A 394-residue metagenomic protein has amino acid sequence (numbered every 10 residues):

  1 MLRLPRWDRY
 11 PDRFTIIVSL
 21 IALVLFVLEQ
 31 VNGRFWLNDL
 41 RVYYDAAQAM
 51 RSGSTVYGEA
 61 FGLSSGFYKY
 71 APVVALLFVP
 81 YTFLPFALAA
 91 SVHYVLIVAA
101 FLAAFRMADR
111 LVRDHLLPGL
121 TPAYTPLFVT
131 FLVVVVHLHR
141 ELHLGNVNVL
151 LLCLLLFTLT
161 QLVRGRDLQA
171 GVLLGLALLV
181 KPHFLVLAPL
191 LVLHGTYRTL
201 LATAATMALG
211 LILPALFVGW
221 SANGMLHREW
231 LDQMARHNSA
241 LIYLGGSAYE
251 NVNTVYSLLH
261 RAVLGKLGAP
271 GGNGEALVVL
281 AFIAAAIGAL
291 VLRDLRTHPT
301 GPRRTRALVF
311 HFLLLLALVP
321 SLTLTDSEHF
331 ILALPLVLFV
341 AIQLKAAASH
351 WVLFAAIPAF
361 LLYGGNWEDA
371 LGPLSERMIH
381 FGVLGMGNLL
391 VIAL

Functional and structural regions predicted by a protein language model:
M1-A170, H194-S327: Primarily membrane-embedded glycan-assembly and transfer machineries that use lipid-linked glycans
F78-T82, L190, L338, I342: Short glycine/serine- and small hydrophobic-enriched flexible loop segments
L102, L179-P182: Transmembrane alpha-helical segments of multi-pass membrane transport proteins and ion-pumping complexes
T158, A170, A177, A188 (+1 more regions): Small-residue hotspots
G171-L174, H183-H194, A204-T206, I331-A333: Transmembrane-embedded, aromatic-rich helix segments that form part of the hydrophobic channel/pocket engaging
S321-L324, F330-I331, L361-Y363: Alpha-helical transmembrane segments and their cytosolic interface
S327-I342: Hydrophobic/aromatic-rich transmembrane helices and adjacent perimembrane loops
F339-L394: Aromatic-enriched
